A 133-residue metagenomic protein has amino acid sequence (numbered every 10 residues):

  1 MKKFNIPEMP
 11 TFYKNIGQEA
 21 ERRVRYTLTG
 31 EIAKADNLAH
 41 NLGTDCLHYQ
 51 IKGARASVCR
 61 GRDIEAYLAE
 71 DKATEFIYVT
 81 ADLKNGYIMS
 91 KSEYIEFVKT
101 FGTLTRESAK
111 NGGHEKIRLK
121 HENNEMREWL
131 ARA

Functional and structural regions predicted by a protein language model:
M1-A133: Nucleic-acid endonuclease domains
